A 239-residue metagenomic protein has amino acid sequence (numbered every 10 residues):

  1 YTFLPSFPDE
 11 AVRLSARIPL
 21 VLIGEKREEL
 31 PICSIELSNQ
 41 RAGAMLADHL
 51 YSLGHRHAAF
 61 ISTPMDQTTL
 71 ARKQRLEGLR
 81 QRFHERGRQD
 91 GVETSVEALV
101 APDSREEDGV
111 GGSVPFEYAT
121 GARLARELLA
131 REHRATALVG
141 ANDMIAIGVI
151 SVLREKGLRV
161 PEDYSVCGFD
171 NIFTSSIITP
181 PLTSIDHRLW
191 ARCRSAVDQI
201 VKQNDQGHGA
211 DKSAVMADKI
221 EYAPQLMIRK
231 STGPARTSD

Functional and structural regions predicted by a protein language model:
Y1-D48, S52, A130, R134: Alpha-helical recognition/docking segments in bacterial nutrient-uptake and carbohydrate-utilization systems
D9-A11, A16-I23, L37-M45, Q67-V96 (+1 more regions): Short acidic, glycine/proline-enriched helix-loop-strand junctions
I23, I35, I61, A101 (+3 more regions): Hydrophobic residues at beta-strand termini and immediately following loops that shape nucleotide-binding pockets
C33-F60, Q81, Y118-L128, H187-H208: Hydrophobic alpha-helical segments within soluble ligand-binding/sensing domains
L46-G87, K212-S231: An alpha-beta-alpha
R56-H57, D90-S95, V160-V166: Short acidic capping loops at alpha-helix termini that bridge into adjacent secondary structure
A59, R80-Y118: Short beta-strand elements in bilobed, periplasmic/extracellular small-molecule ligand-binding domains
L124-S238: Flexible loop/turn connectors
